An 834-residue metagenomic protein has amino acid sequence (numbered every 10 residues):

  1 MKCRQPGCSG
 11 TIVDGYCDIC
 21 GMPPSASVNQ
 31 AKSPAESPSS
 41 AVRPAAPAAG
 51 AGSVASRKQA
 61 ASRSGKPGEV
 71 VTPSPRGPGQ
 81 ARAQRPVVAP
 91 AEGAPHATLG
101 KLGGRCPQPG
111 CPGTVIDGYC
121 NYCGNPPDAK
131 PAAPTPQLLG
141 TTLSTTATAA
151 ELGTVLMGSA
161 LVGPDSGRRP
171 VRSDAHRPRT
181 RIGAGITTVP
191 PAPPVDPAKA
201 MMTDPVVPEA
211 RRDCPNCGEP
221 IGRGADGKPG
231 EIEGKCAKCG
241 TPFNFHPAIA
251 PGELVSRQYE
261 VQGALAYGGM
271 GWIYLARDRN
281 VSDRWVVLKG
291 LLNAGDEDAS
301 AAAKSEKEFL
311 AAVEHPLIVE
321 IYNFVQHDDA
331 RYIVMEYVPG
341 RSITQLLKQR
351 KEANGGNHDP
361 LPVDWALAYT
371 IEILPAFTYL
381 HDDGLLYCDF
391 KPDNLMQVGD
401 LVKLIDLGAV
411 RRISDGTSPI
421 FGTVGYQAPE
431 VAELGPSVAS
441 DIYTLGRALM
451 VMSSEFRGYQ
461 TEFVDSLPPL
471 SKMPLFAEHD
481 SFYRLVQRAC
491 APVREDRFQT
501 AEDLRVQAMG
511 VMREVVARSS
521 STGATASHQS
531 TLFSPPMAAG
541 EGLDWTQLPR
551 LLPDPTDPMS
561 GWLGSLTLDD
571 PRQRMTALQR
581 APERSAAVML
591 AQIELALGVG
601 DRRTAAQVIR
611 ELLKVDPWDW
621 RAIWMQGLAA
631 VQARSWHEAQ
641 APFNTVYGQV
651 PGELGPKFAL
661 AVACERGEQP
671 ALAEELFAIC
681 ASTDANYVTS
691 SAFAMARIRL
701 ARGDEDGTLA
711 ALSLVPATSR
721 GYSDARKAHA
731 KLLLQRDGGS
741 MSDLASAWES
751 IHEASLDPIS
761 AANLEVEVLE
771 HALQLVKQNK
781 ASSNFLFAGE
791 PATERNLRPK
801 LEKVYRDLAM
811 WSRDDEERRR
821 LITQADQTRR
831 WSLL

Functional and structural regions predicted by a protein language model:
V261-G269, I273: Protein kinase glycine-rich loop
Y274-A276, S282-N293: Glycine-rich ATP phosphate-binding loop
L292-A312: AlphaC helix of the eukaryotic protein kinase fold
F324: Activation-segment/catalytic-loop signature of the eukaryotic protein kinase fold
D328-S342, L346: Conserved short submotifs of the Hanks-type protein kinase catalytic core that shape the nucleotide-binding pocket
Y369-T370: Activation segment signature within eukaryotic-like protein kinase domains
I373-L385: Protein kinase catalytic-loop region centered on the HRD/HxD motif
V516-E594: Regulatory extensions appended to serine/threonine kinase catalytic cores
